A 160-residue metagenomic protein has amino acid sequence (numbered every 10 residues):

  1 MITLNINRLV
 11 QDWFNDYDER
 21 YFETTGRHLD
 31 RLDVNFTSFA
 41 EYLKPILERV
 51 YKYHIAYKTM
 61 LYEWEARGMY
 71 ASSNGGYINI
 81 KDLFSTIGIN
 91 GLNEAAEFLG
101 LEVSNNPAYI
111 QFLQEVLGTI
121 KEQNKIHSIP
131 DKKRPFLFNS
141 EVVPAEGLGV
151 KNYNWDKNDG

Functional and structural regions predicted by a protein language model:
M1-K81, E102, N106-G160: Conserved catalytic cores of very large enzyme subunits
N74-A95: Core structural elements
E94-E102: Well-ordered alpha-helical scaffold segments within catalytic/enzyme domains
